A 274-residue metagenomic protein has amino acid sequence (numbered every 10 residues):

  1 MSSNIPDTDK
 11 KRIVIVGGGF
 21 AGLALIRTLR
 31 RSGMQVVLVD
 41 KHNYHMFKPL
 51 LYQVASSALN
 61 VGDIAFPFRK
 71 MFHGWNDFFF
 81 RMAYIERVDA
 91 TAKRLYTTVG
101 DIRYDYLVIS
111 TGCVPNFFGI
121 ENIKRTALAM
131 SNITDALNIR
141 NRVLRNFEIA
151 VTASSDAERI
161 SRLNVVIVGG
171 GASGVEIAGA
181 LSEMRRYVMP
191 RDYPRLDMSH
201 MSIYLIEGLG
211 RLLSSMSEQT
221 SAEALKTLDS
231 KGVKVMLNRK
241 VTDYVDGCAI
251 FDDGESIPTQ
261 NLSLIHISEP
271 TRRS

Functional and structural regions predicted by a protein language model:
S2-F79, E86, A172-S215: Beta1-alpha1 glycine-rich phosphate/pyrophosphate-binding loop at the start of Rossmann-like nucleotide-binding domains
S2-K11, F78-V166, S263-H266: FAD-binding core/adjacent interface of flavoenzyme oxidoreductases
A21, G112-P115, A178, S268: Short glycine-rich anion-binding loops that position phosphate/pyrophosphate groups of nucleotides and phosphorylated
L51-L59, K124-L128, T220: Short glycine-enriched, charge-decorated loop/helix-capping segments at active-site entrances that position
R69-F72, S221-V235: Helical element adjacent to the flavin cofactor pocket in flavoenzyme catalytic cores
R81-T91, L237-C248: A conserved short coil-to-beta-strand element within the FAD-binding core of flavoproteins
D135-T227: Predominantly flavin-linked oxidoreductase catalytic cores and closely associated redox partners
I265-S274: Single conserved hydrophobic/aromatic residue that forms the stacking wall/gate of nucleotide- or nucleobase-binding
